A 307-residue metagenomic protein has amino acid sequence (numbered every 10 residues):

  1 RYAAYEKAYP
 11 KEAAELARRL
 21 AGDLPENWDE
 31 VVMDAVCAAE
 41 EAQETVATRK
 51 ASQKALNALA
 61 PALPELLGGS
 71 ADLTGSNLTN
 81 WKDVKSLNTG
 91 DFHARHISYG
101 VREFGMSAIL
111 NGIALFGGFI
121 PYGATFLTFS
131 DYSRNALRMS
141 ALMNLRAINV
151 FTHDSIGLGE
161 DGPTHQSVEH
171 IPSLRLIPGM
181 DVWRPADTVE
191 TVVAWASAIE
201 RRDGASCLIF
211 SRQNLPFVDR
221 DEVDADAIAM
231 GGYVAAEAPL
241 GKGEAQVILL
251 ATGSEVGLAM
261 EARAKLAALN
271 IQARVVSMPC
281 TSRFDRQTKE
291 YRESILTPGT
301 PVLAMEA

Functional and structural regions predicted by a protein language model:
Y2-I209, N214, T288, E293-I295: Thiamine diphosphate
G157-P163, T191, E200-A307: Thiamine diphosphate
